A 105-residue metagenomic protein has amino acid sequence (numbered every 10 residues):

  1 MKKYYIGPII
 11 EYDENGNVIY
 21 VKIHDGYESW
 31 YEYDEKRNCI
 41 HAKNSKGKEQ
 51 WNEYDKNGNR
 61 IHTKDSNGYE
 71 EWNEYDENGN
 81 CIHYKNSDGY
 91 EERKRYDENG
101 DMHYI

Functional and structural regions predicted by a protein language model:
Y4-Y5: Alpha-helical scaffold segments
P8-I105: A detector of tandem-repeat and repeat-rich interaction/domain scaffolds
